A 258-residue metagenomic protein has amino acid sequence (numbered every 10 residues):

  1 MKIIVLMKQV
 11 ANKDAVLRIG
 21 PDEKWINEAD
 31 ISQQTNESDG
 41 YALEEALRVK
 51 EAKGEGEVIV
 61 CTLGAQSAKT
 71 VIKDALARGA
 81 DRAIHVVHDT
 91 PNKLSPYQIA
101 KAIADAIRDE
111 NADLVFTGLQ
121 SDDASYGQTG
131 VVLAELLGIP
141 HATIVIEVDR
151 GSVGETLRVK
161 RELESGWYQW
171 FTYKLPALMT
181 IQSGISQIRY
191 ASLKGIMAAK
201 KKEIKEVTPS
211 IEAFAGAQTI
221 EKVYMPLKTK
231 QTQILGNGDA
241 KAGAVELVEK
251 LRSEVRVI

Functional and structural regions predicted by a protein language model:
M1-I258: N-terminal glycine-rich FAD/FM-binding segment characteristic of electron-transfer flavoproteins
